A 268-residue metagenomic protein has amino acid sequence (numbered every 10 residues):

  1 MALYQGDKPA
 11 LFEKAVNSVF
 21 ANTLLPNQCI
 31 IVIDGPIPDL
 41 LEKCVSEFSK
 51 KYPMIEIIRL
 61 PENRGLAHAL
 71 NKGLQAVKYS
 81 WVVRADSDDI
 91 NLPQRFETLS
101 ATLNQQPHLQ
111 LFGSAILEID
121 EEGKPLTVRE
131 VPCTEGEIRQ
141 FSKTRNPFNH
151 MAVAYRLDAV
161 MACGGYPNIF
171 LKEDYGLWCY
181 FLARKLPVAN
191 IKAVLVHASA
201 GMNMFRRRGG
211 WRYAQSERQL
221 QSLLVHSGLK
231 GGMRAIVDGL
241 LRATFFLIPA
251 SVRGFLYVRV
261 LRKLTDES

Functional and structural regions predicted by a protein language model:
G6-A21, Q28: Short, well-formed alpha-helical segments that are part of the catalytic scaffolds of diverse glycosyltransferases
L60-V77, T98: Glycine-rich, basic loop-to-helix element that forms the pyrophosphate-binding segment of sugar-nucleotide handling
V82: Short aromatic/hydrophobic "clamp" motif used to bind/position activated sugar donors
Q94-L126: Conserved donor NDP-sugar-binding/catalytic core segment of glycosyltransferases
A115, V128-N146: Short, flexible, basic/aromatic active-site loop/helix in glycosyltransferases
A115, V188-L195: Catalytic beta-strand/loop signature of glycosyltransferases that borders the donor
L171-L177: Acidic donor-binding loop at a coil-to-helix junction in glycosyltransferase catalytic cores that engages
A198, R206-G231: Catalytic core of nucleotide-sugar-dependent glycosyltransferases
